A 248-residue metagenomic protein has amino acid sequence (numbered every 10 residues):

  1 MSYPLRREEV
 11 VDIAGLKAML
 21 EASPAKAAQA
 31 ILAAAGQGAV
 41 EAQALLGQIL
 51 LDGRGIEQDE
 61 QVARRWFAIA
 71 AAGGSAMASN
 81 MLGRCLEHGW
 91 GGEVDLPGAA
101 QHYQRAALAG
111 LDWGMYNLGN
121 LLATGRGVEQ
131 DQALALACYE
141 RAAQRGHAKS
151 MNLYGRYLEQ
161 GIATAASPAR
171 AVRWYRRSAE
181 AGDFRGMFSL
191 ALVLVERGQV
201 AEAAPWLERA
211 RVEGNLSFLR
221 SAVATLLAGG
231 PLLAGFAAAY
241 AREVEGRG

Functional and structural regions predicted by a protein language model:
Y3-L5, R211-G248: Terminal, low-structured helical/coil segments at or just beyond the last alpha-helical repeat
E8-Q37, E41, L45-G55: Alpha-helical segment of the N-proximal tetratricopeptide repeat
D12-I13, L45-D52, S79-H88, M115-T124 (+3 more regions): Hydrophobic face of amphipathic alpha-helices that form TPR/SEL1-like repeat modules and related alpha-solenoid
M19-Q29, E57-W66, E93-H102, E129-C138 (+3 more regions): Structural signature of tandem alpha-helical TPR/SEL1-like repeats, specifically the intra-repeat loop/turn
S23, G36-V40, D52-R54, D59 (+10 more regions): Short helix-capping/linker turns of helical repeat alpha-solenoids
A33-A34, I69-A70, R105-A106, R141-A142 (+2 more regions): Canonical positions in the second alpha-helix
E180, L192-F218, Y240-E245: TPR/TPR-like (Sel1-like) alpha-helical repeat modules
